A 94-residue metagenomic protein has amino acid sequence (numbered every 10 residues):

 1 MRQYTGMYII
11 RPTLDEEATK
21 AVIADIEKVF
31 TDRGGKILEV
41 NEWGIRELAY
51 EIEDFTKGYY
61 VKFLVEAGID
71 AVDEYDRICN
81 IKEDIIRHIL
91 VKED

Functional and structural regions predicted by a protein language model:
R2-D94: Structured, basic alpha/beta domains of bacterial-type, RNA-associated proteins
